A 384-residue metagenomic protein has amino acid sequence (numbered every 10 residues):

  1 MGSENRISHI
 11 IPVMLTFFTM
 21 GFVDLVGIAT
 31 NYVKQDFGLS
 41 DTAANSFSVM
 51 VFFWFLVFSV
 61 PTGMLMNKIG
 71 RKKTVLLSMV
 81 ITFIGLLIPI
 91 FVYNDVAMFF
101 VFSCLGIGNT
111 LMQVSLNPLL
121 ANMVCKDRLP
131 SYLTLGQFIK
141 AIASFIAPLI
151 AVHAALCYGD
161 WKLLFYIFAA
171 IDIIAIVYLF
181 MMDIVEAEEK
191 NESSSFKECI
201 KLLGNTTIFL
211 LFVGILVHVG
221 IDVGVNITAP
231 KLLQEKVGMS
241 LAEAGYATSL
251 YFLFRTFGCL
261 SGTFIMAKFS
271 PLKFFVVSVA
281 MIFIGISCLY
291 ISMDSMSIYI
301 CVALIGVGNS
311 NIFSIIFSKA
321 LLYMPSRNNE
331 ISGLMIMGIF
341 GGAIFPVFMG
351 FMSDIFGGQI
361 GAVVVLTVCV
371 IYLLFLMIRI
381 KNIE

Functional and structural regions predicted by a protein language model:
S8-L39, N117, V225-P230: Extracytoplasmic
V26-G27, G204-S249, L253-C259: Extracytoplasmic gate region of multi-pass secondary transporters
V49-G63, S249-S261: Central cavity-lining transmembrane alpha-helices of secondary-active solute carriers, predominantly the Major
V57-V96: Conserved MFS/SLC helix-loop-helix module at the cytosolic interface between two early adjacent transmembrane helices
T74-L87, K273-S287: Structural signature of the two symmetry-related core transmembrane helices
V101-F138: Cytoplasmic helix-loop-helix junction between adjacent transmembrane helices in 12-TM secondary transporters
L111-V124, S310-M324: Intracellular juxtamembrane helix-capping segments at the cytosolic ends of symmetry-related transmembrane helices
Y132-D183: Helix-loop-helix hairpin linking two adjacent transmembrane segments in secondary transporters
